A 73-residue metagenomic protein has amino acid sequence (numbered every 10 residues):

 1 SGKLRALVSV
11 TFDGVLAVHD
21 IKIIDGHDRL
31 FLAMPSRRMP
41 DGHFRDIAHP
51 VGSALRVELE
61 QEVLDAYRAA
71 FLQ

Functional and structural regions predicted by a protein language model:
S1-Q73: Single-stranded nucleic acid-binding surfaces, predominantly the OB-fold ssDNA-binding core
